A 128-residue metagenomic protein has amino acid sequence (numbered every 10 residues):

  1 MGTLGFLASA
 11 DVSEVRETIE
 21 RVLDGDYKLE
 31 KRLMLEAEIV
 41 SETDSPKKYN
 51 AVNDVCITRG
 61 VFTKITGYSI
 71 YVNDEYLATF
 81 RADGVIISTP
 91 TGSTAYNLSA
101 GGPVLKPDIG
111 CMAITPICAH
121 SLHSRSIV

Functional and structural regions predicted by a protein language model:
M1-T3, A119: Short, acidic/turn-prone active-site loops that include or flank metal/cofactor- and phosphate-binding residues
T3-D83: Catalytic core of DAGKc-family lipid kinases
T79-A82, I87-H123: Gly/Ser/Thr-rich active-site loops/lids in small-molecule metabolic enzymes that frequently grip phosphoryl groups
V128: C-terminal active-site/capping subdomain that shapes the small-molecule cofactor and substrate pocket of enzyme
